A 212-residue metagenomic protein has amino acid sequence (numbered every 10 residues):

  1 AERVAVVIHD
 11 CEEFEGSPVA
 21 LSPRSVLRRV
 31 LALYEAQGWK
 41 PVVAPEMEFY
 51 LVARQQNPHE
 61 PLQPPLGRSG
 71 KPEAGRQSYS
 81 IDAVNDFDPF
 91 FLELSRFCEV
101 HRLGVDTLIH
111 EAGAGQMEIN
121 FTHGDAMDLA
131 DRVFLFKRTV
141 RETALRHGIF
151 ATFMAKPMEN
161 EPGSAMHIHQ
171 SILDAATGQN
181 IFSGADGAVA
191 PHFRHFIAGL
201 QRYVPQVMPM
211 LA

Functional and structural regions predicted by a protein language model:
A1-A212: Glycine-rich, acidic/polar active-site loops that bind/position phosphate-bearing ligands
